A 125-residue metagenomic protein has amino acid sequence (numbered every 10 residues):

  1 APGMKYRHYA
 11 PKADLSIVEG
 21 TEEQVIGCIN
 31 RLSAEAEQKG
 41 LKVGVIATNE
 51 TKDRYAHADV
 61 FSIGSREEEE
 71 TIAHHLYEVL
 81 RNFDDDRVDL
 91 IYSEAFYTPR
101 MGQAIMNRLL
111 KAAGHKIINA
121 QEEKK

Functional and structural regions predicted by a protein language model:
P2-G114: A C-terminal functional module that forms or caps the active site or interfaces directly with catalytic machinery
I117-K125: Short, flexible loop segments at boundaries between secondary-structure elements
